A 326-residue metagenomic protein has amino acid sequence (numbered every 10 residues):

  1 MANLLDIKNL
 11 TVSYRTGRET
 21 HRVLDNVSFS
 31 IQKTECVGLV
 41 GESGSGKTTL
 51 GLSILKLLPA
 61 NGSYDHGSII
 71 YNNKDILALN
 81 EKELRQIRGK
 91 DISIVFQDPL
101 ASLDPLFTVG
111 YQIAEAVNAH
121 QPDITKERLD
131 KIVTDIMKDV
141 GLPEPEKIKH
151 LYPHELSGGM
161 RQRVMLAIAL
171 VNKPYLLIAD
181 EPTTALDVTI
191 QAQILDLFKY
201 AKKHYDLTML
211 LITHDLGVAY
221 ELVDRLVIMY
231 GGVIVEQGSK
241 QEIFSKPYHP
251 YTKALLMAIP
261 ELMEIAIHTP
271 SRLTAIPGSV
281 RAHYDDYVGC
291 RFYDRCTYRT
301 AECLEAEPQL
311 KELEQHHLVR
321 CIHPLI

Functional and structural regions predicted by a protein language model:
E42, I178, P182, L186 (+1 more regions): P-loop NTP-binding/switch modules centered on Walker-like glycine-rich loops
S63-D75: Conserved ABC transporter NBD signature motif
D75, E127-K147, L256-M257: Conserved ABC ATPase "signature" region
L151-L156, M160: Conserved ABC ATPase signature
V171-Y175: A short, proline-enriched helix->beta-strand linker immediately N-terminal to the Walker B motif in ABC-type P-loop
S239-I326: Charged, flexible cofactor/metal-binding loops and thiol motifs
